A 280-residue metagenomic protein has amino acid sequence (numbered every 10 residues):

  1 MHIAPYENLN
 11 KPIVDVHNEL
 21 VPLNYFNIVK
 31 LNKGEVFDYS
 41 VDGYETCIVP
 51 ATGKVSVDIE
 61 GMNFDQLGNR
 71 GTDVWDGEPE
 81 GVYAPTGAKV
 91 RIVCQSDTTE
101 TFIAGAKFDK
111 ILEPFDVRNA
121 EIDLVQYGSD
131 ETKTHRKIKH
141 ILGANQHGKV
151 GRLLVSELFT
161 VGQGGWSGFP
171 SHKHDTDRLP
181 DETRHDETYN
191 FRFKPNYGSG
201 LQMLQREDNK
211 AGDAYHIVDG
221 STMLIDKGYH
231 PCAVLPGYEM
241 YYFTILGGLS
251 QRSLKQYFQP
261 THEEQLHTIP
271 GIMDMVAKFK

Functional and structural regions predicted by a protein language model:
Y6-D38, H135-T188: A short glycine-rich, His/Asp/Glu-containing loop-to-beta-strand
F26-K30, G81-Y83, I103, V155-F159 (+3 more regions): Conserved hydrophobic/aromatic beta-strand scaffold that supports enzyme active sites
N27-I28, K33-C94: Extended, compositionally biased flexible segments
D42-Q66, Q163-G164, D175-S221, A233: Glycine- and acidic-residue-biased ligand/ion/polar-headgroup-sensing regions
W75-Q95, A106, H216-G237: Conserved metal-binding segment of the jelly-roll/cupin
T86, C94, I103-K107, L142-N145 (+4 more regions): Short, structured patches in soluble enzyme cores that scaffold and shape functional sites
T98-I138, F243-K280: Double-stranded beta-helix
Y197-K280: Acidic/histidine-enriched, beta-strand-rich ligand/metal-binding domains
